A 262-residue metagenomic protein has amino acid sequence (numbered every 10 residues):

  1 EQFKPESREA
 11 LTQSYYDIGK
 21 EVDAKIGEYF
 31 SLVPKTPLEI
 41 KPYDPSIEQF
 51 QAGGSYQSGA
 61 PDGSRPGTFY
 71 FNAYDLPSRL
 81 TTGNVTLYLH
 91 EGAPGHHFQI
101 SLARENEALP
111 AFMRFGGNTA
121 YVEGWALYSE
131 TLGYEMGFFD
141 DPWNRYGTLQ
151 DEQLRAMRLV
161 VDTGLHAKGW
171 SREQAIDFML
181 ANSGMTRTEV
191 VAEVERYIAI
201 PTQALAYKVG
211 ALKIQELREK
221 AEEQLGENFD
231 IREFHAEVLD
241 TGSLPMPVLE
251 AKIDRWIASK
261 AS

Functional and structural regions predicted by a protein language model:
E1-S262: Long, His/Glu/Asp-enriched segments that create or flank divalent metal/ion-associated functional microenvironments
